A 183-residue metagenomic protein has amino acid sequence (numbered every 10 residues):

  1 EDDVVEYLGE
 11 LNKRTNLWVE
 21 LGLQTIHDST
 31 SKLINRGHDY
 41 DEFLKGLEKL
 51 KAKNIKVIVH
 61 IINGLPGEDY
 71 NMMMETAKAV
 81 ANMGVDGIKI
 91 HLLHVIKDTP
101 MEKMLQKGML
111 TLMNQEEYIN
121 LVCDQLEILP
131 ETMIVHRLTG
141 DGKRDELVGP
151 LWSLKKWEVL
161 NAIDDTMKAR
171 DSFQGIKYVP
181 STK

Functional and structural regions predicted by a protein language model:
E1-I62: Radical SAM/AdoMet-radical enzyme domain recognition
E6-G9, I34-G37, M73-M74, K103-M104 (+1 more regions): Short, glycine/charged-enriched secondary-structure capping and boundary segments
L11-N16, E75-I90, L160-Q174: Structural recognition of alpha->loop->beta junctions
I26, E68, L112: Short, electropositive, low-hydrophobicity segments enriched in small/polar residues
S31, D69, D145: Short acidic, gly/pro-rich beta-turn/loop elements at beta-sheet edges and active-site/ligand-binding grooves
S31, N35, P66, L105-T111: Short helix/strand-bridging catalytic loops that position acidic/His residues to coordinate divalent metals and engage
D41-P100, E116-D141: Conserved C-terminal portion of the radical SAM core fold that forms the substrate/S-adenosylmethionine-binding
G87, V95-K183: Auxiliary Fe-S-binding modules of radical SAM enzymes
